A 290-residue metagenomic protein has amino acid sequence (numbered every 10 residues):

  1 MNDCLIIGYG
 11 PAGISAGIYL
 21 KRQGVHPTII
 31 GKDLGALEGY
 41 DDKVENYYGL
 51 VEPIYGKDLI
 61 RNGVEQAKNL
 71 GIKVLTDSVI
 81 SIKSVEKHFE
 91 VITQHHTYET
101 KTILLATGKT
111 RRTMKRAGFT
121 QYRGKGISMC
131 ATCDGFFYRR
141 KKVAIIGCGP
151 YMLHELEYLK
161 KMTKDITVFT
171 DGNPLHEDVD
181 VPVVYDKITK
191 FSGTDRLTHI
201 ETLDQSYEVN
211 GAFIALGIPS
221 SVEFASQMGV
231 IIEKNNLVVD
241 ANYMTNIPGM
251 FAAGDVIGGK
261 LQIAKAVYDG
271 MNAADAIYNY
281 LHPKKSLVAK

Functional and structural regions predicted by a protein language model:
M1-I7, G35, K73-R140, H199-T202 (+2 more regions): FAD-binding core/adjacent interface of flavoenzyme oxidoreductases
N2-D58, Q66, K141-G147, Y151-L175: Beta1-alpha1 glycine-rich phosphate/pyrophosphate-binding loop at the start of Rossmann-like nucleotide-binding domains
G13, S81, R111, M152 (+1 more regions): Glycine-rich nucleotide phosphate-binding loop and flanking beta-alpha elements of Rossmann-like dinucleotide-binding
G17, L153-E157, V256-K290: A conserved FAD-binding loop/helix module that cradles the flavin
G17-Y19, K115-G118, L156-Y158, F224-Q227 (+1 more regions): Short amphipathic alpha-helical segments
E38, T113-M114, H154, V222-E223 (+1 more regions): Glycine/Thr-rich phosphate-binding loops of Rossmann-like dinucleotide-binding domains
A67-V85, E90-I92, Y98, K161-V239 (+1 more regions): A Rossmann-like FAD-binding core segment of flavoenzymes
Q121-F137, L216-Q262, D269-N279: FAD-site-proximal beta/loop scaffold in flavoenzymes
